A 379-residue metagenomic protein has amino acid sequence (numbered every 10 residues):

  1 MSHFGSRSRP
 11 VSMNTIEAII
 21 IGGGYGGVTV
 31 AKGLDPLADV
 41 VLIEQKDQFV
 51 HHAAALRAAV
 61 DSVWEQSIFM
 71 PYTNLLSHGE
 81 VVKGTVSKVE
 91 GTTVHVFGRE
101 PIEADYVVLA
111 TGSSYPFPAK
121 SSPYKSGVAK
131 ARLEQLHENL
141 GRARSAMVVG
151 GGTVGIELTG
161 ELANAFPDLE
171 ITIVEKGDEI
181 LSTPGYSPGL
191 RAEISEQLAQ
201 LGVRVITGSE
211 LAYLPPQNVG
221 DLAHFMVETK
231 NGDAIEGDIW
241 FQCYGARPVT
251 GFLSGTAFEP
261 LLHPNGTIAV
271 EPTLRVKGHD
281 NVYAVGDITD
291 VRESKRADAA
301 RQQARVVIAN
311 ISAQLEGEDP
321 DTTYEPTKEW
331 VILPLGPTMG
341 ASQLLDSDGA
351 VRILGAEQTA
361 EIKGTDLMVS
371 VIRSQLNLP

Functional and structural regions predicted by a protein language model:
S2-V11, T15-I19, S77-M147, F241: FAD-binding core/adjacent interface of flavoenzyme oxidoreductases
H3-G5, R9-E80, E157-G185: Beta1-alpha1 glycine-rich phosphate/pyrophosphate-binding loop at the start of Rossmann-like nucleotide-binding domains
G23, E44-Q45, G151, K176 (+2 more regions): Cofactor-binding loop segments of dinucleotide-utilizing enzymes, especially the Rossmann-like FAD- and NAD(P)+-binding
G26, G112-Y115, A246-P248, T338: Short glycine-rich anion-binding loops that position phosphate/pyrophosphate groups of nucleotides and phosphorylated
G79-H95, I102, D168-P272, D319-T322: A Rossmann-like FAD-binding core segment of flavoenzymes
S126-R144, A234-Q302, A309: FAD-site-proximal beta/loop scaffold in flavoenzymes
I288-G336: A conserved FAD-binding loop/helix module that cradles the flavin
P337-P379: C-terminal auxiliary extensions adjacent to catalytic cores
